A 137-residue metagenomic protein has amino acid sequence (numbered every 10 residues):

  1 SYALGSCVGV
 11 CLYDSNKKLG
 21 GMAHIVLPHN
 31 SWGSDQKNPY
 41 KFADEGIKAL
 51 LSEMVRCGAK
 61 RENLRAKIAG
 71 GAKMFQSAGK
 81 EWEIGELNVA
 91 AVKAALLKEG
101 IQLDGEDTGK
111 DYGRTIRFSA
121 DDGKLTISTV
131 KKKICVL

Functional and structural regions predicted by a protein language model:
S1-C11, N63, T129-L137: Amphipathic, soluble alpha/beta structural segments
S1-C57: Conserved mixed alpha/beta catalytic, RNA-binding, or beta-rich assembly cores of soluble enzyme, regulatory
S31, N38-A66, S77-T108: Alpha/propeptide regions of enzymes that mature by internal proteolysis
K67-A72: Glycine-rich beta-strand-to-loop/alpha-helix junction loops that act as flexible
K73-Q76, D111-G113: Short, active-site-adjacent cap segments at secondary-structure transitions
G85-L137: Divalent-metal-activated hydrolytic enzyme cores
